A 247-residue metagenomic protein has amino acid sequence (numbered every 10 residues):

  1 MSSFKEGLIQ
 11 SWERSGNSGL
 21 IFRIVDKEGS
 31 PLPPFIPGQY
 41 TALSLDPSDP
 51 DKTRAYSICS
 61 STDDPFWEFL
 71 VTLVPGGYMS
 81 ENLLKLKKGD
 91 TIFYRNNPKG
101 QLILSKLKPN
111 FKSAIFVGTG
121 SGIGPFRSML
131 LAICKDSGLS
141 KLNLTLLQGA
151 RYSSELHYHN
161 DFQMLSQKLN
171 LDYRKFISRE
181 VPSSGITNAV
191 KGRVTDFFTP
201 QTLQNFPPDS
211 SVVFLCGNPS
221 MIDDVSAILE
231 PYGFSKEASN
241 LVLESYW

Functional and structural regions predicted by a protein language model:
S2-K88: Ferredoxin-reductase
S3-E6, L147, Y152-W247: Reductase modules of NAD(P)H-dependent flavoproteins
G38, G122, N218: Short, conserved phosphate/pyrophosphate- and ester-handling motifs at nucleotide-, phospho-/glycolipid
T41, I92-R95: Generic structural signal for buried aliphatic residues
D49-S57, K99-K108: Short, Lys/Arg- and Gly-enriched loop/turn segments at beta-strand edges
I115-V117, F214: Conserved beta-strand elements of the Class I
T119-P125: Ser/Thr-glycine-rich phosphate-binding loops at phosphate-binding pockets of nucleotides, nucleotide cofactors
P125-S137: Histidine-anchored nucleotide/phosphate-binding helix
